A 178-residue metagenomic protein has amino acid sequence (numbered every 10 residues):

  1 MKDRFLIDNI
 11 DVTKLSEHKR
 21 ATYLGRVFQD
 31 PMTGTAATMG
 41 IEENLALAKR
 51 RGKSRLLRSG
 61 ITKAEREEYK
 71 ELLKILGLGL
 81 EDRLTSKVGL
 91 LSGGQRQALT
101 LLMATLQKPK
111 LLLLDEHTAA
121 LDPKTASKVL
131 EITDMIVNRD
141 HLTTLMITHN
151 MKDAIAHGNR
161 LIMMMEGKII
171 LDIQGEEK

Functional and structural regions predicted by a protein language model:
K2-I10, L171: Conserved ABC transporter NBD signature motif
D11-G25, R55-R58, T62, K178: ABC ATPase NBD coupling module
M39-R51: Q-loop/switch helix immediately C-terminal to the Walker
A104-T105: ABC ATPase C-loop
L112-D115: Catalytic Walker B motif of ABC-type/P-loop ATPase nucleotide-binding domains
A126-D140: Helical segment within the ABC ATPase nucleotide-binding domain
T148-H149: H-loop/switch region of ABC-family ATPase nucleotide-binding domains
K168-K178: Conserved beta-strand-loop-alpha-helix hinge in the C-terminal portion of ABC ATPase nucleotide-binding domains
